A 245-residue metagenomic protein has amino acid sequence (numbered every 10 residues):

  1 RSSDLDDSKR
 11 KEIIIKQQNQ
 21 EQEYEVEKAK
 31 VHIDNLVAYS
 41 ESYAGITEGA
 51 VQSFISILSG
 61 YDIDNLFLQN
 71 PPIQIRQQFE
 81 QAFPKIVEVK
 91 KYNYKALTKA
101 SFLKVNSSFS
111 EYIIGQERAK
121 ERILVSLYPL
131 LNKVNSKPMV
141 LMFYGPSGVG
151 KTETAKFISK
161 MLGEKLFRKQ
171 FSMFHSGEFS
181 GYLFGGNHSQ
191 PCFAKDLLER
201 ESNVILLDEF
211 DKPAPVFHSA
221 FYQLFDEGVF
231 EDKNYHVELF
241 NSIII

Functional and structural regions predicted by a protein language model:
R1-K91: N-terminal accessory segments that target, anchor, or regulate ATP-driven/P-loop NTPase machines and associated
R1-S3, K137-K169: Walker A/P-loop
Y24-E27, V37-V51, E199-D226, I243: Conserved AAA+/SF3 P-loop NTPase catalytic/coupling segment centered on the Walker-B
K30, L198-R200, D232-I245: AAA+/SF3 P-loop NTPase mechanochemical coupling elements
D64, N135-L141, E201-N203: Pre-Walker A (Motif I) flank of P-loop NTPase domains
K99-M139: Pre-Walker A (pre-P-loop) alpha-helix and adjacent loop at the N terminus of AAA/AAA+ ATPase modules, a conserved
G115, I123, T152, L183 (+2 more regions): Conserved RecA-like P-loop NTPase ATPase core
M161-S189: AAA+/P-loop NTPase substrate/partner-engagement loops
